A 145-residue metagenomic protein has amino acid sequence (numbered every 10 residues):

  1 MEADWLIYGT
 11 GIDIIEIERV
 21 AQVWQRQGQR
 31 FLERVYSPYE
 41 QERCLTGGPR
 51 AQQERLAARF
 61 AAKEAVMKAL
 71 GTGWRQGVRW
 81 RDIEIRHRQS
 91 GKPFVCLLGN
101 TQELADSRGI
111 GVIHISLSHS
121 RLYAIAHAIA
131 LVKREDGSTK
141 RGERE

Functional and structural regions predicted by a protein language model:
M1-E145: Core catalytic alpha/beta fold that binds nucleotide/phospho-ligands
